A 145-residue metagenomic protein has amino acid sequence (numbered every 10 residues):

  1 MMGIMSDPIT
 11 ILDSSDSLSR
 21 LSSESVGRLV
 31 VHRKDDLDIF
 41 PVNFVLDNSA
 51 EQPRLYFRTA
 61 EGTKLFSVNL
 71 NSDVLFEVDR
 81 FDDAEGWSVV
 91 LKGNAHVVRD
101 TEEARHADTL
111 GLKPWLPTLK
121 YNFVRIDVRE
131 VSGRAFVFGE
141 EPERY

Functional and structural regions predicted by a protein language model:
M1-S22: Extreme N-terminal tail/first-helix region
M2-S6, D79-Y145: Charged, gly/pro-rich active-site loop segments
L12-S15, F57-T63, T109: Charged, amphipathic alpha-helical segments
E24-A60, F76: Short beta-strand segments
D35, T63-L65, E140: Short, surface-exposed beta-strand-loop junctions and turns on beta-sheet-rich folds
L37-F40, V68-L70, W87-V89: Short glycine/proline-enriched turns and hinge-like loops at secondary-structure junctions
F40-V42, V74, L91, V124: Hydrophobic residues positioned within well-ordered beta-strands of beta-sheet architectures
Y56-S72, E77-R80: Helix-adjacent hinge/juxtasegments
